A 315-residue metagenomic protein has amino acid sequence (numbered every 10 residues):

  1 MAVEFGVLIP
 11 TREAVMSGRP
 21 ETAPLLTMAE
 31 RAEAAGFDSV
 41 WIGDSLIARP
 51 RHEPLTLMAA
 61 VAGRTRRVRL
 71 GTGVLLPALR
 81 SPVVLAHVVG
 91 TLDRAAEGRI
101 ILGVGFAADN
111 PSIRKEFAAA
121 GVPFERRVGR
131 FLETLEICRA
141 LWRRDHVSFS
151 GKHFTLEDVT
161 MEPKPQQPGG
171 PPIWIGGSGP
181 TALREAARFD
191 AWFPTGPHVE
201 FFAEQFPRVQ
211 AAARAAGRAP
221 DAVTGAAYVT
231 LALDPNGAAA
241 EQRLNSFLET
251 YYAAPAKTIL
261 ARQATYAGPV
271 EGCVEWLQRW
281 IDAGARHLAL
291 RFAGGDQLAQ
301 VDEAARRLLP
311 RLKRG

Functional and structural regions predicted by a protein language model:
M1-R64, E125, G169-P171, R291: N-terminal beta1-alpha1-beta2 module of alpha/beta enzyme domains
M1-S17, D109-K115, K152-G170, E241-A264: N-terminal small/glycine-rich loop or linker at the start of catalytic domains across soluble metabolic enzymes
A2-P20, A78-S148, E200-E204, T250: Flexible, glycine-rich active-site loops centered on histidine and acidic residues that chelate a metal or position
F5-I9, V40-I42, L70-T72, I100-V104 (+4 more regions): Hydrophobic faces of well-ordered beta-strands that scaffold small-molecule active sites in alpha/beta enzyme cores
L8-A23, L75-P82, P168-G177, L231 (+1 more regions): Active-site mouth loops of central-metabolism enzymes
R19-R31, V88, I175-R184, P269-R279: Short, acidic/polar
A32, G36, V61, L92 (+10 more regions): Conserved, mostly hydrophobic/aromatic
H52-T72, R130-T134, A304-G315: Alpha-helix-loop-beta-strand connector modules within alpha/beta enzyme cores
